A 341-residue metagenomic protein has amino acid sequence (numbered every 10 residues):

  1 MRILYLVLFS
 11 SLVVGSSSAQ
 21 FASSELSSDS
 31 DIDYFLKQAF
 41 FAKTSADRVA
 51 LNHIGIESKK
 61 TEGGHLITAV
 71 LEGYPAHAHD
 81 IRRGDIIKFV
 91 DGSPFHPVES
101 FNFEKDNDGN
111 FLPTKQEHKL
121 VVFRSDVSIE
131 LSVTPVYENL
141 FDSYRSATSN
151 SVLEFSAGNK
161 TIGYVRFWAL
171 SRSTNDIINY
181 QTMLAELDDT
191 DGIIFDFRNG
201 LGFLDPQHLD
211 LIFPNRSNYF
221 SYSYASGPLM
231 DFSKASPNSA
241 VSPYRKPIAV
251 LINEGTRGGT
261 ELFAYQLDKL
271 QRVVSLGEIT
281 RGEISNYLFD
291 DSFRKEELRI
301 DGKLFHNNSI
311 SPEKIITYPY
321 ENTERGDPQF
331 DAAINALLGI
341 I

Functional and structural regions predicted by a protein language model:
I3-V13: Sec-dependent N-terminal signal peptides
G15-A19: Boundary at the C-terminal end of the N-terminal hydrophobic targeting segment
Q20-G63, E117-K119, F123-V152, I341: Extended, small/polar residue-biased N-terminal targeting/export presequences and adjacent propeptide/linker tracts
V49-P97, R172: PDZ/PDZ-like domain segments forming the peptide/carboxylate-binding groove, activating on the N-terminal beta-strands
I56, A76, G84-I87, L120 (+6 more regions): Terminal peptide-recognition signature
I87-F89, Y164-R166, E186-G202, L251: Short acidic catalytic loops
P94-T190, S309-Y318, T323: C-terminal, low-ordered peptide segments at domain boundaries
T174, G200-L251, G255, I284-K295 (+2 more regions): Gly/Ser/Thr-rich loop/hinge elements
